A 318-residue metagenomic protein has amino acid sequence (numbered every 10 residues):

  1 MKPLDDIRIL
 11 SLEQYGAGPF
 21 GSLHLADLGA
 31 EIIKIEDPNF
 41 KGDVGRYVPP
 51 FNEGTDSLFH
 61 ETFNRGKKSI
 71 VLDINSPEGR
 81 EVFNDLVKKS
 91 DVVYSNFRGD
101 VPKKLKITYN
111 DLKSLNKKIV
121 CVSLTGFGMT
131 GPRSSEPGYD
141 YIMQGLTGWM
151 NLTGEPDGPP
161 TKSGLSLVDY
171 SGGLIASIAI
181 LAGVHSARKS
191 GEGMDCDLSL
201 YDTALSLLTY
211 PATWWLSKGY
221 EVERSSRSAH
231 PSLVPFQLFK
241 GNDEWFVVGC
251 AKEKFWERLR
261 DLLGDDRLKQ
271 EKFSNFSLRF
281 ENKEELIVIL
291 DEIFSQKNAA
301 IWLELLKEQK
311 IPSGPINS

Functional and structural regions predicted by a protein language model:
M1-K189: N-terminal helix-loop segment corresponding to the beta1-alpha1 unit of nucleotide/adenylate-binding folds
N39, F127-G128, L200-L205, D243 (+2 more regions): Glycine-rich beta-alpha junction loops
G42-G45, S217-E223: Short Pro/Gly-enriched beta-strand edge/turn motifs at strand-loop
F51, H60, S226-P231, F236-Q237: Short Gly/Pro-enriched turn/cap motifs at secondary-structure boundaries
D73, S95, L198-Y201, V248-C250 (+1 more regions): Active-site-adjacent beta-strand anchor residues
M129, D157-L165, R188-A204, Y220-P231 (+1 more regions): Conserved Rossmann-fold dehydrogenase catalytic segment
G173-M194, S206-K218, R260-R267: Oxidoreductase and adenylate-handling cofactor-binding alpha/beta cores
V234-S313: Aromatic-enriched alpha-helical interface/lid elements that frame and gate functional surfaces
